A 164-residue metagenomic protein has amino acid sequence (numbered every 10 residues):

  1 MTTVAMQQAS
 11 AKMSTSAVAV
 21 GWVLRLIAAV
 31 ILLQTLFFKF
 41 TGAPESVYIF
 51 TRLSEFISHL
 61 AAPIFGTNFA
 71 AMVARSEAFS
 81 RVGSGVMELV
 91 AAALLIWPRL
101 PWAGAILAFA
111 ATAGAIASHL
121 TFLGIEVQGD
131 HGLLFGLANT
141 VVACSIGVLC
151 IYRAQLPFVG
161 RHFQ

Functional and structural regions predicted by a protein language model:
T2-Q164: Membrane-interface extramembranous regions
